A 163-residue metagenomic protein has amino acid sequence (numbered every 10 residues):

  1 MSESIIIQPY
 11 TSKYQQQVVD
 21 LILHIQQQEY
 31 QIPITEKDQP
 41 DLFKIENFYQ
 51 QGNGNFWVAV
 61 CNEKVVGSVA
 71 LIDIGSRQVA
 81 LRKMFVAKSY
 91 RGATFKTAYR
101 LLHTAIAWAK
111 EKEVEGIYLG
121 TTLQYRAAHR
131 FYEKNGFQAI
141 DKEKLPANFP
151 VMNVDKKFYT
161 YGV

Functional and structural regions predicted by a protein language model:
M1-E3: Basic/polar N-terminal segments that are highly enriched at the extreme N-terminus, encompassing both cleavable
I5, P9-Y90, L102-T104, W108 (+2 more regions): Acetyl-CoA-dependent GNAT
H24, E115-Y118, T122-R126, R130-V163: C-terminal "cap" of GNAT-fold acetyltransferases
P33, G92-K96, V151: Short, solvent-exposed loop/turn segments at secondary-structure boundaries
K64, A87-H103, E111-K112, L123-H129 (+1 more regions): Conserved glycine-rich acetyl-CoA-binding loop
